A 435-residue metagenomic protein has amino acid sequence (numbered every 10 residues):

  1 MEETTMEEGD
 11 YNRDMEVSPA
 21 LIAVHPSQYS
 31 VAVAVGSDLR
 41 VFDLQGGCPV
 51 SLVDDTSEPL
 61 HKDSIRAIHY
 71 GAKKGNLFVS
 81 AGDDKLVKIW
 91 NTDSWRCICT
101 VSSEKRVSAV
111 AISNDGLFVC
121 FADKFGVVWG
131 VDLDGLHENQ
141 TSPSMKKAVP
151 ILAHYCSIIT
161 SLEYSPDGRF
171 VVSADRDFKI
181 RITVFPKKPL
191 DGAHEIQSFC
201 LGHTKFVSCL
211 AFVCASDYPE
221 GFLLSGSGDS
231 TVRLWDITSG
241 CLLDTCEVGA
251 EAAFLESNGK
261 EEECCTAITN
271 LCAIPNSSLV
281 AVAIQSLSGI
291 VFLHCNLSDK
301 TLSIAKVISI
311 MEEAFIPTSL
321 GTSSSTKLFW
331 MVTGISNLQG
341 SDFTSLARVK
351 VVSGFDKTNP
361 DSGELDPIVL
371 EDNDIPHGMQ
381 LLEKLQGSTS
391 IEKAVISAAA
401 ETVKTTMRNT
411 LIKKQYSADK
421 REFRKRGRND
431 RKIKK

Functional and structural regions predicted by a protein language model:
G9-R13, C48-E58, R96-V101, K147-L152 (+4 more regions): A short beta-strand motif characteristic of beta-propeller blades
N12-D38: Beta-strand-rich domains and repeat architectures in extracellular enzymes and scaffolds, especially beta-propellers
E16-A23, K62-Y70, K105-I112, C156-E163 (+3 more regions): Canonical WD40 repeat/beta-propeller blade segments in eukaryotic WD-repeat proteins
P26-S27, A72-K74, N114-D115, P166-D167 (+3 more regions): Residue-level detector of Asp-centered blade-edge/turn motifs that repeat once per structural unit in beta-propeller
V31, F78, V119, V171 (+3 more regions): Hydrophobic beta-strand positions that form the internal "hydrophobic ladder" of WD40/Gbeta-like beta-propeller blades
A34-G36, A81-D84, A122-F125, A174-D177 (+2 more regions): Conserved strand-to-loop turn within each blade of WD40 beta-propeller repeats
F42-D43, V87-W90, V128-D132, I180-F185 (+4 more regions): WD40-repeat beta-propellers
L242-K435: Terminal intrinsically disordered, low-complexity extensions flanking WD-repeat/beta-propeller proteins
